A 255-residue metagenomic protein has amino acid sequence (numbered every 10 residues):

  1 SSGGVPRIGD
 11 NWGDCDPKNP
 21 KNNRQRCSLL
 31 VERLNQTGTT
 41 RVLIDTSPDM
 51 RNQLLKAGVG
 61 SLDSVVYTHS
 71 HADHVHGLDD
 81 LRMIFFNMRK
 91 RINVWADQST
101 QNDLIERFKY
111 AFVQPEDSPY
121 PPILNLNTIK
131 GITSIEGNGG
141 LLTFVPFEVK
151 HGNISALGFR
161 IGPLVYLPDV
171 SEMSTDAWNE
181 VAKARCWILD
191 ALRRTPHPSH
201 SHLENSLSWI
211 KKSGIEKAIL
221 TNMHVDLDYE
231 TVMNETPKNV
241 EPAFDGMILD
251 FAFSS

Functional and structural regions predicted by a protein language model:
S1-L167, D176, M233-S255: Binuclear metal-dependent hydrolase catalytic cores
D49, H71, S171, L192 (+1 more regions): Catalytic metal-binding/acid-base residues of hydrolase active sites
P146-F147, L167-D169, L189-D190, L220-T221: Thr-Gly-centered strand-to-loop micro-motif
S174-S255: Binuclear metal-ion centers of metallo-dependent hydrolases, dominated by the metallo-beta-lactamase
